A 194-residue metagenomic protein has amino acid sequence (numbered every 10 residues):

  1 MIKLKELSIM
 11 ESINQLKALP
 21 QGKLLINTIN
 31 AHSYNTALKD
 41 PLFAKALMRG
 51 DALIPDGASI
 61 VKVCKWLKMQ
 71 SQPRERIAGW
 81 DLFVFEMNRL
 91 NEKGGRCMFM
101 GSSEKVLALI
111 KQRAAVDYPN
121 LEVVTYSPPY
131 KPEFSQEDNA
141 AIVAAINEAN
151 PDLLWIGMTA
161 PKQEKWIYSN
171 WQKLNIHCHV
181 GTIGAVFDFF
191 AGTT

Functional and structural regions predicted by a protein language model:
M1-I77: N-terminal nucleotide/polyanion-binding subdomain common to many enzyme families
K23, G95, N175-H179: A short helix->loop->beta-strand "cap" motif at the edges of active sites that frequently abuts
A31-Y34, M158-K162, V186: Short glycine-rich anion-binding loops that position phosphate/pyrophosphate groups of nucleotides and phosphorylated
P41, K45-R49, E164-A185: A short, gly/pro- and small-residue-rich
D51, C97, D152, C178: Conserved acidic residues
V61-N150: Conserved beta-alpha
P128-F134, I176-T194: Short, flexible loop segments at boundaries between secondary-structure elements
D138-H177: A contiguous pocket-lining binding segment that forms or flanks enzyme active sites
